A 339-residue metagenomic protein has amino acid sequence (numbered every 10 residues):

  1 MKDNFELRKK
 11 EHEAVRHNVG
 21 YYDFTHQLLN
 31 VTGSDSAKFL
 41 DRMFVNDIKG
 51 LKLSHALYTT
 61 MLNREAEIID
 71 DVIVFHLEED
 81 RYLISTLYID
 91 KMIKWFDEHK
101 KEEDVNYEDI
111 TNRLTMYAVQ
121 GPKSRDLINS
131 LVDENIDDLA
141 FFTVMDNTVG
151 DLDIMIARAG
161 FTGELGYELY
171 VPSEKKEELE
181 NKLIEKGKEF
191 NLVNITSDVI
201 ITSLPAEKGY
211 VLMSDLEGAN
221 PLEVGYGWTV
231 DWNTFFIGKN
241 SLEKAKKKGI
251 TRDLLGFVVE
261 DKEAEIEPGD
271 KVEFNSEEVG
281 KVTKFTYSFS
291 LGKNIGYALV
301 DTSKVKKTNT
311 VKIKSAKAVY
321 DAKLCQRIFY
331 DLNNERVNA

Functional and structural regions predicted by a protein language model:
M1-D3, L7-H12, H17, H76-A339: Conserved, structured C-terminal
M1-L62, E67-I69: Acidic, proline/glycine-enriched N-terminal capping motif
I73: Short, surface-exposed charged micro-motifs
